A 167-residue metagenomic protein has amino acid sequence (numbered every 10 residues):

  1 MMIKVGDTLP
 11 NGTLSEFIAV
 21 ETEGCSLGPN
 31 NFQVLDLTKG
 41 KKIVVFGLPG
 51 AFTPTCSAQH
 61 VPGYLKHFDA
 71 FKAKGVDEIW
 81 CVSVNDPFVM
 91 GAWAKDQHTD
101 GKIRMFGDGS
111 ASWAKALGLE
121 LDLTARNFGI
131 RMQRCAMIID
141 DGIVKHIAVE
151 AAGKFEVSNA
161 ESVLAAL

Functional and structural regions predicted by a protein language model:
M1-L167: Chalcogenol-based redox active-site neighborhoods
